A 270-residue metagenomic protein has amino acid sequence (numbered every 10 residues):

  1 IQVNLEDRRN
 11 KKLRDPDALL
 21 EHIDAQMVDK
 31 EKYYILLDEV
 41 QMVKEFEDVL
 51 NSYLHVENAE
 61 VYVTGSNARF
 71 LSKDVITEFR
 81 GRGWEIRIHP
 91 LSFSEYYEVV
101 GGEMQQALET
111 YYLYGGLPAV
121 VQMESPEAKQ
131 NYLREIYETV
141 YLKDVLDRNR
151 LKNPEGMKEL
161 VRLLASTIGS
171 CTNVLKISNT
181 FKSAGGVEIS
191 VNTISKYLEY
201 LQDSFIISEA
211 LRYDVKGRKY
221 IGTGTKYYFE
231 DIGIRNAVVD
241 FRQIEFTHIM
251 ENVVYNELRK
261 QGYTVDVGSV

Functional and structural regions predicted by a protein language model:
Q2-Y33: Short glycine-rich substrate-engagement loop in P-loop NTPases that contacts/grips substrate
R9-D15, Q41-L50, L54, K73-V75: Conserved ATPase-coupling elements of RecA-like P-loop NTPase cores
D24-K30, S52-A59, E78: Conserved catalytic network of the ASCE P-loop NTPase/AAA+ motor domain
V28-F46: Conserved P-loop NTPase "ATPase switch" module shared by AAA+ and STAND
L36, E60-S66, R87: Structural recognition of the conserved hydrophobic beta-strand(s) that form the central parallel beta-sheet of P-loop
S66-A68, K73-C171, S208: Interdomain motor-coupling "hinge/lid" segment immediately C-terminal to the ATP-binding subdomain of NTP-driven enzymes
P126-V270: Accessory nucleic acid-recognition modules appended to NTPase machines
